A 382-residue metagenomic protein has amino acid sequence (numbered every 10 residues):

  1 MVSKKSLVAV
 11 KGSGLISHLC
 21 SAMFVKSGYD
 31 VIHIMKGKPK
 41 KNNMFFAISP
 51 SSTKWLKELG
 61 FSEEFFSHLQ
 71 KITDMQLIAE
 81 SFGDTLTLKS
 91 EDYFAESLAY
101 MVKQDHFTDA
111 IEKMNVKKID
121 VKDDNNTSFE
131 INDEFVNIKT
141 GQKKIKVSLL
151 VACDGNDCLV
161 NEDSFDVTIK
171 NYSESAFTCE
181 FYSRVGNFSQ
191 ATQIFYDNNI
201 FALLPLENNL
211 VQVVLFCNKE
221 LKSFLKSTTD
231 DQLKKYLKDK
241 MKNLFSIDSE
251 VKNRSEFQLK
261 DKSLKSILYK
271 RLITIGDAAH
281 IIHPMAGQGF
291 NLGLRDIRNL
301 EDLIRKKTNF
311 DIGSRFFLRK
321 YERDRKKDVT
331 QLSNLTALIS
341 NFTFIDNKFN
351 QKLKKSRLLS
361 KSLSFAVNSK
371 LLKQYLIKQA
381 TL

Functional and structural regions predicted by a protein language model:
S3, K57-E58, H68-I72, Q76-D163 (+1 more regions): Conserved N-terminal helical subregion
K4, D302-L382: C-terminal helical "tail/cap" subdomain of flavin- and related membrane-associated enzymes
S6-T73: Glycine-rich FAD cofactor-binding loop and adjacent beta-loop-alpha segment at the N-terminus of flavoprotein
K11, I34, C153, G276-D277 (+1 more regions): Active-site flanking residues adjacent to catalytic metal/cofactor-binding acidic residues
E63, V121-N125, S249: Short loop/edge segments at beta-strand edges and connector loops that shape dinucleotide/nucleotide cofactor-binding
L149-L244, V251-R254: Conserved FAD-binding catalytic core of PHBH/FMO-like flavoproteins
S227-F316: FAD/FMN-dependent oxidoreductases across multiple families
